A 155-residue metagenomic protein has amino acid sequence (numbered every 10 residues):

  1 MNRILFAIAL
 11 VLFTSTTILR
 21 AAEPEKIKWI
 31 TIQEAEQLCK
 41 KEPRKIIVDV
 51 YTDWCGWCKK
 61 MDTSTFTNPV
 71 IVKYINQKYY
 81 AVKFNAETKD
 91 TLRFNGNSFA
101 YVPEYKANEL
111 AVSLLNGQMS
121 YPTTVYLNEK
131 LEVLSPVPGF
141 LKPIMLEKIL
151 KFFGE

Functional and structural regions predicted by a protein language model:
I4-F13: Sec-dependent N-terminal signal peptides
T17-E23: Sec/Tat signal peptide C-region and signal peptidase I cleavage site
K28-I46, I75: A short beta-strand-turn-helix
E42-G56: Short active-site neighborhood of thiol/selenol oxidoreductases, capturing the structured segment around
K59-T63, L127: Detector for the c-type heme attachment site
P69-V72, N76-V133, P143, K148 (+1 more regions): Thioredoxin-like thiol-disulfide oxidoreductase module
